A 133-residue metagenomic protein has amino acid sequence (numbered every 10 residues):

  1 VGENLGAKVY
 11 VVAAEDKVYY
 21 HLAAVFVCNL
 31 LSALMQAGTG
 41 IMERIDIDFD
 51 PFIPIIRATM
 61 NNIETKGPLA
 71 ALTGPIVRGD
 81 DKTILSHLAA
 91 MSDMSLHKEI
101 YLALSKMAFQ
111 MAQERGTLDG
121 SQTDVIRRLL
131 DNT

Functional and structural regions predicted by a protein language model:
V1-T65, R128-L130: Internal alpha-helical scaffold of NAD(P)-dependent oxidoreductase catalytic cores
D16, I56, A70, G74-V77 (+1 more regions): Residue-level signal for alpha-helical context at structural boundaries
N61-Q122: Interdomain hinge/lid region at the active-site interface of Rossmann-like NAD(P)-dependent oxidoreductases
T117-T133: Short, basic/aromatic-enriched C-terminal tail that caps enzymatic domains
